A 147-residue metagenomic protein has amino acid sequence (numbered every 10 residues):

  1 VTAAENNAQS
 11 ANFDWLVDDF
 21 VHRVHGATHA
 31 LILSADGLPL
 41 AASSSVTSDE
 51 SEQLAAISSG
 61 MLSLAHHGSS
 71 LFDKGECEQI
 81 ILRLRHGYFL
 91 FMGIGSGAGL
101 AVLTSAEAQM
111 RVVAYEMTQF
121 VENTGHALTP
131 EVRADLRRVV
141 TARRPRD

Functional and structural regions predicted by a protein language model:
T2-A27, D36-D147: Acidic, low-complexity cytosolic segments
